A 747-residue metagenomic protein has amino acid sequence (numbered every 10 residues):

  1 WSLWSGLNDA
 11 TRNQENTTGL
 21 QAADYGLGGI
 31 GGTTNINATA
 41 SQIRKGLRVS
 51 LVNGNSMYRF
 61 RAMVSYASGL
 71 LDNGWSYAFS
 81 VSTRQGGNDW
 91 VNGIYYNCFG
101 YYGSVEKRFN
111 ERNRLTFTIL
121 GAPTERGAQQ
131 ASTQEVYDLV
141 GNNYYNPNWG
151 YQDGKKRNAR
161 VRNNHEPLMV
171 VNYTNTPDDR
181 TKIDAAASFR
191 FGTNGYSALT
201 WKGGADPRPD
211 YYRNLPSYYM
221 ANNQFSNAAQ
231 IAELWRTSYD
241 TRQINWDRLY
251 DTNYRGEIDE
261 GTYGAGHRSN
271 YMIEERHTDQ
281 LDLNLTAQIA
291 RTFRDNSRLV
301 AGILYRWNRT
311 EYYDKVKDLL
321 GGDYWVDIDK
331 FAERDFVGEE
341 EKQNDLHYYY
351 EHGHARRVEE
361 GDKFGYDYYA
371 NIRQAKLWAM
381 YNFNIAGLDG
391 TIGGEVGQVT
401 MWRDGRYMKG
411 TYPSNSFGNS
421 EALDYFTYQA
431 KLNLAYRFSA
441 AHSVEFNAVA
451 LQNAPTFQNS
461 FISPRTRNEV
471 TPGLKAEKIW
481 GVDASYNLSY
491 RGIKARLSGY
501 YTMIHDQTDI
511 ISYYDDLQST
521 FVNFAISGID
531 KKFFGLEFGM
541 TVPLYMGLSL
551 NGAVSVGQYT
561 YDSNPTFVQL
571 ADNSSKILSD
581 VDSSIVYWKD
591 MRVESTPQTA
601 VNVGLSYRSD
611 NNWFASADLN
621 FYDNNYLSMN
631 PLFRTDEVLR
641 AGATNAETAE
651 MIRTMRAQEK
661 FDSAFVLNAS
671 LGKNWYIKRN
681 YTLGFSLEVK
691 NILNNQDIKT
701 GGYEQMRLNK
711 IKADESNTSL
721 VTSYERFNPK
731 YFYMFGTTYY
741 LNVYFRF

Functional and structural regions predicted by a protein language model:
W1-T18, N37, Y145: Short acidic/polar hinge/loop motifs at secondary-structure boundaries that mediate gating or recognition
S2, Q21-A23, G32-G69, V81-G93 (+1 more regions): Short strand-turn segments of transmembrane beta-barrel domains in outer membranes, especially the first one or two
E106-R108, R112-N172, G195-E275, E339-E359 (+1 more regions): Acidic/polar loop-and-plug regions of large Gram-negative outer-membrane beta-barrel proteins
A131-V136, H347-R357, T400-T411, A422 (+7 more regions): Surface-exposed extracellular loop regions of Gram-negative outer-membrane beta-barrel proteins, predominantly
Y145-L168, N172, T176, S420-Q429 (+6 more regions): Outer-membrane beta-barrel signature, preferentially recognizing the C-terminal barrel domain of Gram-negative
M272, R298-S439, N459, P464 (+1 more regions): Signature of Gram-negative outer-membrane beta-barrel scaffolds
Y501-M503, F524-L632, Y744: Gram-negative outer-membrane beta-barrel transporters
H505, L550, F621-L639, K673-F747: C-terminal beta-signal and adjacent terminal beta-strands/loops of Gram-negative outer-membrane beta-barrel proteins
